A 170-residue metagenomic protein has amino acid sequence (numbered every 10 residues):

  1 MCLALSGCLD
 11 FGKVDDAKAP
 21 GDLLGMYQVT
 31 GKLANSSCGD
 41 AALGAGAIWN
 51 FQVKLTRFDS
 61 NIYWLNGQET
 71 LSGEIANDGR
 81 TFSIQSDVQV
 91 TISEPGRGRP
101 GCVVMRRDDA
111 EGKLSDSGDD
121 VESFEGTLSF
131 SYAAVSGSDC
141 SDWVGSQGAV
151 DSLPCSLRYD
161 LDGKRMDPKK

Functional and structural regions predicted by a protein language model:
A4-G7: C-terminal motif of bacterial Sec signal peptides marking the signal peptidase cleavage site
F11-Q28, M166-K170: N-terminal helix-cap/turn-to-beta initiation motif at the start of protein domains
V14, G44-G46, R107-D109, S146 (+1 more regions): Secreted/processed peptides and extracellular or luminal domains of membrane proteins
A19-A47: Tryptophan-anchored aromatic micro-motifs
L23, F51, E69, L157-Y159: Residues that flank catalytic or metal-binding motifs in active/ligand-binding sites
L33, A41-Y132: Predominantly extracellular/secreted and cell-surface proteins with exposed, flexible low-complexity segments
L128-K170: Edge beta-strand at a domain terminus
